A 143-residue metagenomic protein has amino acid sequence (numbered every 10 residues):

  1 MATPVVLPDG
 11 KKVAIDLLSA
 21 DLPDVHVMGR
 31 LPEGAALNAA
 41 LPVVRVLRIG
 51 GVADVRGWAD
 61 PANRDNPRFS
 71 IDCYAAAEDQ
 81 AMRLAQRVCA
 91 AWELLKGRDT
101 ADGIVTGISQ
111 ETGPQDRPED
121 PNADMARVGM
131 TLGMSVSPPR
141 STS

Functional and structural regions predicted by a protein language model:
M1-A59, T100-A101, T142-S143: Small/polar-rich, solvent-exposed N-terminal microdomains that initiate assembly or binding
M1-V5, A75, N122: Charge-dense, low-complexity intrinsically disordered segments
G29-G34, F69-D72, W92: Generic detector of contiguous secondary-structure segments
W58-N63, N122-D124: Short glycine/proline-enriched loop/turn "hinge" motifs that connect secondary-structure elements and lie
N63-A81, V88, A126-S137: Oligomerization/assembly interface segments of phage tail-like spikes and tubes
M82-K96: Short, hydrophobic/π-rich interface segment
W92-S143: Acidic-leaning, charged glycine-interspersed low-complexity segments
